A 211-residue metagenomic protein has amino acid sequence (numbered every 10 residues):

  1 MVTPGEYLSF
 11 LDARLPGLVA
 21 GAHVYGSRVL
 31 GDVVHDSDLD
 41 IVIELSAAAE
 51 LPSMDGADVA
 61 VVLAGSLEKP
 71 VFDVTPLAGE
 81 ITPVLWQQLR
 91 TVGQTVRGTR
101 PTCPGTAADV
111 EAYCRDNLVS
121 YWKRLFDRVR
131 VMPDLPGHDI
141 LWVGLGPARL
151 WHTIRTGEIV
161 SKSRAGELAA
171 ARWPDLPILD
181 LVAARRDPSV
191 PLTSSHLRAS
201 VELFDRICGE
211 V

Functional and structural regions predicted by a protein language model:
M1-V24, E50: Helical scaffold of the NTase/Pol beta-like nucleotidyltransferase catalytic core
L8-F10, Y25-S27, T75, P133: Residue-level detector of functional hotspots within protein domains
L11-L15, A49-D55, I207, V211: Hydrophobic, Leu/Ile/Phe/Ala-enriched alpha-helical segments that form helix-helix packing faces
A22-V71: Catalytic metal-binding acidic patch
I41-I43, A78, R164: Short, low-complexity, polar/charged sequence segments that are solvent-exposed and flexible
E44-S46, I81, L168-A169: Short, surface-exposed linear patches
E50-G137, G144, L150: Conserved NTP/Mg2+-binding pocket subregion across the NTase superfamily
A108-V211: Nucleotidyltransferase catalytic cores
